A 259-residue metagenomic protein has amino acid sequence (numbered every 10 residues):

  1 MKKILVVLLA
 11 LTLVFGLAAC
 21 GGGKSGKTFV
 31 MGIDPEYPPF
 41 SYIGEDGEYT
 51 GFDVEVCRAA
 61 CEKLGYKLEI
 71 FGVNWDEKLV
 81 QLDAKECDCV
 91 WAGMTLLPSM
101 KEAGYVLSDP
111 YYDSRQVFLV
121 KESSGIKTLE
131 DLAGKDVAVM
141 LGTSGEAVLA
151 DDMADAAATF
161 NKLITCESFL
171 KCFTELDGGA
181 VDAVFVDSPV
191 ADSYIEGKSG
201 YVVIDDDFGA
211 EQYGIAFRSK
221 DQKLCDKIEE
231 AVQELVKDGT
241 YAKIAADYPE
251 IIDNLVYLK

Functional and structural regions predicted by a protein language model:
M1-T28, K259: Short, low-complexity disordered leader/linker segments with a strong preference for bacterial N-terminal type II
G22, K67, S144-I164, E196-D205 (+1 more regions): Ligand-binding clefts/hinges and TM-proximal coupling segments of bilobed small-molecule sensing domains
P35, Y112-V120, S188, D192-Q233 (+1 more regions): Periplasmic-binding protein-like
P35-P38, Y49-E62, M94, R115-L170 (+2 more regions): Bilobed "Venus flytrap"/periplasmic-binding protein-like clamshell domains and structurally analogous long
V54-K63, S123-I126, E130, D136 (+3 more regions): Extended ligand-binding regions for polar small-molecule ligands
R58, E62, K67-D131, V202 (+1 more regions): Acidic, polar ligand-binding/catalytic clefts
E69-Q81, L163-G178, E211: Short helix-initiation/N-cap motifs at beta->coil->alpha
V80, G93-E102, V148-D151, T174-G209: A ligand-binding cleft/hinge motif common to bilobed small-molecule-binding domains
